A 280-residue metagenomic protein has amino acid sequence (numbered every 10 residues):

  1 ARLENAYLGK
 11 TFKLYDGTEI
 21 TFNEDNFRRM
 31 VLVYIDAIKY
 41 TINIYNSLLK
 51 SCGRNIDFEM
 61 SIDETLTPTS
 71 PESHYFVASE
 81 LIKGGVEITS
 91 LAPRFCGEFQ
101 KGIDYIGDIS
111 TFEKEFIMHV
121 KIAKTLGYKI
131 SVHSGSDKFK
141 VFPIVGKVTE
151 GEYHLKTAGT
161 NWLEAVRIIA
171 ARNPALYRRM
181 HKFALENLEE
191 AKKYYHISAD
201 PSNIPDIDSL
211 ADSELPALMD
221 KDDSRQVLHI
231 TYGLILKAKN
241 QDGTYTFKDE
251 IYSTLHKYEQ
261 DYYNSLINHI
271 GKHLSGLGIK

Functional and structural regions predicted by a protein language model:
A1-V31, S47-L48: Catalytic alpha/beta active-site cores
V33, A37, I42-C52, L66-K280: Active-site capping/gating regions of soluble enzymes
G53-D57: Short Gly/Ser/Thr- and Asp/Glu-enriched loop/turn motifs at secondary-structure junctions
D63: Acidic active-site catalytic centers that drive phospho-/nucleotidyl reactions and related ester hydrolyses
